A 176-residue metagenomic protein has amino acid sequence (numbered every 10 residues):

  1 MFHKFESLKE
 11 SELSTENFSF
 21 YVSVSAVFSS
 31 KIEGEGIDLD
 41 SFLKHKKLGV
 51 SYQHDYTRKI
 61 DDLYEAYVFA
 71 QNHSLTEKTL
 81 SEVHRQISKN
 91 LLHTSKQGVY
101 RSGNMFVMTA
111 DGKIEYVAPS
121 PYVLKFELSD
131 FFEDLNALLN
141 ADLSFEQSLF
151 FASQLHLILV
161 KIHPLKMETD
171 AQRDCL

Functional and structural regions predicted by a protein language model:
M1-L176: FIC/Doc superfamily catalytic core
